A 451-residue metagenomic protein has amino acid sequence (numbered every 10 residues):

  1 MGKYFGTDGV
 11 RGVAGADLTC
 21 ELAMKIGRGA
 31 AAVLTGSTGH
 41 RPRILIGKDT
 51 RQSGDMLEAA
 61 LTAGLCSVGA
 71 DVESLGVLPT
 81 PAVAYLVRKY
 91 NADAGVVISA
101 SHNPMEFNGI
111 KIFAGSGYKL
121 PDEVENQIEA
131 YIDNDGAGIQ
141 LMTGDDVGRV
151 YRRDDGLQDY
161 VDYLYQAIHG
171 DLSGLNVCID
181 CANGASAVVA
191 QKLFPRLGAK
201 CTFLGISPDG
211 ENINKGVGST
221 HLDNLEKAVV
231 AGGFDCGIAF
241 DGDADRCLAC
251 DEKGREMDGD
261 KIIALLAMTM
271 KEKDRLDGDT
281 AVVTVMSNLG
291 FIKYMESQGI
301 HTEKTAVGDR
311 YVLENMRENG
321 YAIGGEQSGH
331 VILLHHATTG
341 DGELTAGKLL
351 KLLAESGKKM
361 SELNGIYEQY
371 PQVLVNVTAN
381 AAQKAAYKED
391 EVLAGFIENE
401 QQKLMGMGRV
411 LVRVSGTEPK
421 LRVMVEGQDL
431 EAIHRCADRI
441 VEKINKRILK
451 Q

Functional and structural regions predicted by a protein language model:
M1-A63, S67-V68, V150-V177, A385 (+1 more regions): An N-terminal, well-structured beta->alpha segment
V13, N108-G232: Gly/Ser/Thr-enriched, mixed-charge loops and adjacent short helices that form phosphate/oxyanion-binding elements
A32, G36, H40-F107, K192-C250: N-terminal small/polar loop signature for handling phosphorylated ligands or for N-terminal nucleophile
G39-D49, E73, N176-C178, D279-V285 (+1 more regions): Short glycine-rich phosphate-binding loop at a beta-alpha junction
G47-K48, I179-C181, D251, H335 (+1 more regions): Short glycine-centered, acidic/aromatic-flanked micro-motifs in structured strand/loop junctions that mark active-site
N126-V161, Q166, E252-G325, I332-L333: Proline/glycine-rich low-complexity loops and linkers
C236, K273-Q451: Phosphate-binding and adjacent anionic-ligand microenvironments
